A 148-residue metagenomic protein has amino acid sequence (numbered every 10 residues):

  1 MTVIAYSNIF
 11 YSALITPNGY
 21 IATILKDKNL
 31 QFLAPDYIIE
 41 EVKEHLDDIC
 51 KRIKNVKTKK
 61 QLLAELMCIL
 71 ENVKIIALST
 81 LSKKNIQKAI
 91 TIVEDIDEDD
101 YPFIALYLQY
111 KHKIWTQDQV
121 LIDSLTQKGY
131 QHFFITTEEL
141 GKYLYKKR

Functional and structural regions predicted by a protein language model:
M1-A34: Short, well-structured N-terminal submotif of metal-dependent ribonuclease cores
I9-F10, I38, T58, P102-F103 (+1 more regions): Alpha-helix capping/helix-boundary segments
Y20-T23, C50, Q131-F133: Glycine-rich, phosphate-binding/catalytic loops in enzymes
I24, A105-L106, S124: Hydrophobic/aromatic ligand-binding patch that stacks against planar heteroaromatic rings of cofactors or nucleotides
K28, Y37-Q87: PIN-domain endoribonuclease scaffold, especially VapC-family toxins
L33, Q109, K113, Q119-R148: Acidic, PIN/NYN-like endoribonuclease modules and their adjacent C-terminal/linker elements
D47, I90-D95, Y145-R148: Short, surface-exposed amphipathic charged segments that create phosphate/polyanion-binding patches used for binding
I75-Q119: Active-site neighborhoods of divalent-metal-dependent phosphate/nucleic-acid chemistry enzymes
